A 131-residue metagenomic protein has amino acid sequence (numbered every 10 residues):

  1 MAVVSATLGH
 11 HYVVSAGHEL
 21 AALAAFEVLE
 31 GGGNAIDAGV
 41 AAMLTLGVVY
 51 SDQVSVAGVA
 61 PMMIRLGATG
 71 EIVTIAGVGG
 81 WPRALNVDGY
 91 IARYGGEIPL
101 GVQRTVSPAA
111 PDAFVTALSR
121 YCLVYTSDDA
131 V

Functional and structural regions predicted by a protein language model:
M1-L23, E27, A35-S127: Noncatalytic scaffold domains of N-terminal-nucleophile
